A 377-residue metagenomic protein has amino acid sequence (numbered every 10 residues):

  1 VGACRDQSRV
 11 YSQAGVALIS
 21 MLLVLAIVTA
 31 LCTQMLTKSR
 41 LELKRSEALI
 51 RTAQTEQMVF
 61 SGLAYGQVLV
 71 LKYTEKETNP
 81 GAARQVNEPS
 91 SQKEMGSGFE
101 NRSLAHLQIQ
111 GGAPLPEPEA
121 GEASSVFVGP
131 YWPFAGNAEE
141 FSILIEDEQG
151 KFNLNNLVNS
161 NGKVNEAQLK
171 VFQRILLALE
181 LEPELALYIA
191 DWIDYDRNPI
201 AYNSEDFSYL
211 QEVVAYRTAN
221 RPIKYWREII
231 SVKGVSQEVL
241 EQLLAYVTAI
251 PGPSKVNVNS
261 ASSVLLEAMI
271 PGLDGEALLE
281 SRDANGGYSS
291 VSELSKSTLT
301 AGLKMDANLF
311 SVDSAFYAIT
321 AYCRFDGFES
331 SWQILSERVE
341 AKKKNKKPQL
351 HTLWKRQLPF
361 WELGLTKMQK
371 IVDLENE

Functional and structural regions predicted by a protein language model:
V1-A14: N-terminal leader/signal peptides at the extreme start of proteins
V16-E377: Compositionally biased linear targeting/interaction segments
